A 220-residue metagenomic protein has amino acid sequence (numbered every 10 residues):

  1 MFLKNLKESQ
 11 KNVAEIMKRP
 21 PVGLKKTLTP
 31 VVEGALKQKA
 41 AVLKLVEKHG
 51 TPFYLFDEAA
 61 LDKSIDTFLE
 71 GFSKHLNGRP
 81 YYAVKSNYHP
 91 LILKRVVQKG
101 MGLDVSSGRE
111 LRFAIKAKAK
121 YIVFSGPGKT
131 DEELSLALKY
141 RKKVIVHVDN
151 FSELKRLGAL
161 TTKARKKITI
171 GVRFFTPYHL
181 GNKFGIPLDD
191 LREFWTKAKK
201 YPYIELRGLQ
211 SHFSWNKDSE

Functional and structural regions predicted by a protein language model:
M1-K167, K200-E205: A charged N-terminal "starter" segment
F2-S9, A14-I16, T176-E220: Active-site loop/helix belt of alpha/beta enzymes
A83, T169-F175, Q210-H212: Short beta-strand segments
H89, E110-F113, T130-E133, F174-N182 (+1 more regions): Conserved radical SAM core fold
